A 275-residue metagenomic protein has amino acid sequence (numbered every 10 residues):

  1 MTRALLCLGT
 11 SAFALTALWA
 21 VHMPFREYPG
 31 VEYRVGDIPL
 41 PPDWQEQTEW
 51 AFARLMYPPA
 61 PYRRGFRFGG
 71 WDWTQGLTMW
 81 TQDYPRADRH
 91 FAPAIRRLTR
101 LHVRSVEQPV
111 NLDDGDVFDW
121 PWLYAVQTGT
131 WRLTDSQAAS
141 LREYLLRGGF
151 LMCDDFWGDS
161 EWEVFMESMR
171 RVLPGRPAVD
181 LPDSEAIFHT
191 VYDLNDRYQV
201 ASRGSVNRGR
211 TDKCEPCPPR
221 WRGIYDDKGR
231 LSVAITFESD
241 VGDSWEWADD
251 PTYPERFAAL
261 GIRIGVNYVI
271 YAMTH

Functional and structural regions predicted by a protein language model:
M1-A4: Positively charged n-region of N-terminal signal peptides that target proteins for export
C7-A17: Bacterial N-terminal signal peptides
W19-W122, V126-G129, D240-H275: Aromatic-Pro/Gly-enriched surface loop or interdomain linker that acts as a lid/target-recognition segment
M23, E27-G36, A60, R64-F68 (+3 more regions): An acidic, glycine-rich "communication" segment
F52, V117-W162: Short alpha-beta junction capping motif
A87, F91, Q137-S140, E161 (+2 more regions): Stable alpha-helical elements in mature extracytoplasmic
T99, G149, V172-R176, A272: A generic secondary-structure signal for well-formed alpha-helical elements
L101-N111, C153-G158, R176-S184: Surface-exposed patches in mature extracellular/periplasmic domains of secreted proteins
